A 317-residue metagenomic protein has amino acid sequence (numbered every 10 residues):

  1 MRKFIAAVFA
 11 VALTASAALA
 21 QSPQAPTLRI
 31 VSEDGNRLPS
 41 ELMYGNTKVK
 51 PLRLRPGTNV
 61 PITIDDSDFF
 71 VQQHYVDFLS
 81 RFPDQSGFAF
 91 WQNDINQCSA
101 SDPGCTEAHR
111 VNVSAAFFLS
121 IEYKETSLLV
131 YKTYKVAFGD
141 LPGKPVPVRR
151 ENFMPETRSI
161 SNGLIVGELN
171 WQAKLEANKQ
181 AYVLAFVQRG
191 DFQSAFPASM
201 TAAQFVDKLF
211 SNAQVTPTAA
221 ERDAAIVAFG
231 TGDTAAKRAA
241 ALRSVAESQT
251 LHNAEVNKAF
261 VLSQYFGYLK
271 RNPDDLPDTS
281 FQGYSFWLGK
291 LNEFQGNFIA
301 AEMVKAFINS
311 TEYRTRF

Functional and structural regions predicted by a protein language model:
M1-F4: Positively charged n-region of N-terminal signal peptides that target proteins for export
A6-S16: Bacterial N-terminal signal peptides
L19-F317: Composition-driven recognition of low-complexity segments enriched in small/aliphatic/hydroxylated residues
